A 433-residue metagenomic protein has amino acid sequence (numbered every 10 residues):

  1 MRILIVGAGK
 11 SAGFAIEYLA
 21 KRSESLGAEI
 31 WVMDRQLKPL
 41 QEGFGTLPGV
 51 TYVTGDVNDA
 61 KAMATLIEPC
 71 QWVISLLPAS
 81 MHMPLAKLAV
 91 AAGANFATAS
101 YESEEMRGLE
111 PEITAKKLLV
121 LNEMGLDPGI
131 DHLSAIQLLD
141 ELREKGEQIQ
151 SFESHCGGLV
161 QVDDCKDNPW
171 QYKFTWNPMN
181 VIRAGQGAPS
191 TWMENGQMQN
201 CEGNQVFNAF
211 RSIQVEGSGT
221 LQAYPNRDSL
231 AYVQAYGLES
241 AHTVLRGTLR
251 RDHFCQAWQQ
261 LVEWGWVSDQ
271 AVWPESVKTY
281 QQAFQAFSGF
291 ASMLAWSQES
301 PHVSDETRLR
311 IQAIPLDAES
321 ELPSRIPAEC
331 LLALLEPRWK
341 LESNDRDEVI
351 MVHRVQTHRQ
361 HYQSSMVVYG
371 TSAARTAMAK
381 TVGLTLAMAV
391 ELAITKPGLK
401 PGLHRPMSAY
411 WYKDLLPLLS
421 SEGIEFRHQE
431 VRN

Functional and structural regions predicted by a protein language model:
S11: Hydrophobic/small residue at the entry helix of a nucleotide-binding pocket
R35-P39, S103: Helix N-cap at the beta1-alpha1 junction of Rossmann-like dinucleotide-binding domains, i.e., the first residues
T46-D59: Rossmann-fold cofactor-recognition segment
V57-P69: Conserved Rossmann-fold cofactor-binding substructure of NAD(P)-dependent oxidoreductases
L88-M106: ADP-ribose/adenylate-binding Rossmann-like module
S100-N122: Rossmann-fold NAD(P)-binding glycine/threonine-rich loop
E141-N433: C-terminal catalytic/substrate-binding lobe primarily of soluble NAD(P)-dependent oxidoreductases
